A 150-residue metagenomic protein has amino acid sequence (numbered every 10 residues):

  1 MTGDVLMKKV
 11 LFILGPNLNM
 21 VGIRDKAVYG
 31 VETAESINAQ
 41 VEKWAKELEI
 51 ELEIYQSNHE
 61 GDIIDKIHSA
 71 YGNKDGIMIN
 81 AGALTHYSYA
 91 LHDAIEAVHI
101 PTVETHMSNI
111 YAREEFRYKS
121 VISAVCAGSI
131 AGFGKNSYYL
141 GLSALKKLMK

Functional and structural regions predicted by a protein language model:
M1-L6: Short, Lys/Arg-enriched N-terminal segments with co-localized hydrophobic residues within the first ~10-30 amino acids
P16-L18, G82-T85, S108-I110: Short glycine-rich anion-binding loops that position phosphate/pyrophosphate groups of nucleotides and phosphorylated
V21-E35: Glycine- and acidic-residue-enriched helix-capping/strand-helix junction motifs
E53-G61: Short beta->alpha junction loops
I54, A112-K150: Short, glycine-/small-residue-rich phosphate/pyrophosphate-handling segment
S69, S88-A97: Short Gly/Thr/Asp-enriched flexible loops that form oxyanion-binding sites at enzyme active sites
A70-I77: Short acidic/histidine-rich motifs immediately flanking catalytic phosphotransfer sites in two-component signaling
A97-A112: Short, acidic/small-residue loops that bind anionic groups at enzyme active sites
